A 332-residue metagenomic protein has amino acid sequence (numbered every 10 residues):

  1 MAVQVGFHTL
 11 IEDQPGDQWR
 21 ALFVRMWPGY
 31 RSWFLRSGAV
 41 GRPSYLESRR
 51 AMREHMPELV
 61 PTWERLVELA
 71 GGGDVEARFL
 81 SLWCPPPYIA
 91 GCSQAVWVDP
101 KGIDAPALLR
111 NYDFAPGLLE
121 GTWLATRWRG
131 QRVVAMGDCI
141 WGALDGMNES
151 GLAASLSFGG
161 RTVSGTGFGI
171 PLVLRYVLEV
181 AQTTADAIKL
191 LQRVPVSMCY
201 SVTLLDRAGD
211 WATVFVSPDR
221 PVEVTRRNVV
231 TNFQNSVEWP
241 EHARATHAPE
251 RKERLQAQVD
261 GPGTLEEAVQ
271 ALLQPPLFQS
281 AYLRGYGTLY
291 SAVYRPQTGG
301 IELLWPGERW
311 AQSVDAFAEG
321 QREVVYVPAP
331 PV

Functional and structural regions predicted by a protein language model:
M1-D74, L82, D99-V332: C-terminal, well-structured catalytic/ligand-binding subdomain of enzymes
V75-V96: Short, glycine/charge-rich beta-strand/loop segments that flank catalytic centers and engage negatively charged groups
